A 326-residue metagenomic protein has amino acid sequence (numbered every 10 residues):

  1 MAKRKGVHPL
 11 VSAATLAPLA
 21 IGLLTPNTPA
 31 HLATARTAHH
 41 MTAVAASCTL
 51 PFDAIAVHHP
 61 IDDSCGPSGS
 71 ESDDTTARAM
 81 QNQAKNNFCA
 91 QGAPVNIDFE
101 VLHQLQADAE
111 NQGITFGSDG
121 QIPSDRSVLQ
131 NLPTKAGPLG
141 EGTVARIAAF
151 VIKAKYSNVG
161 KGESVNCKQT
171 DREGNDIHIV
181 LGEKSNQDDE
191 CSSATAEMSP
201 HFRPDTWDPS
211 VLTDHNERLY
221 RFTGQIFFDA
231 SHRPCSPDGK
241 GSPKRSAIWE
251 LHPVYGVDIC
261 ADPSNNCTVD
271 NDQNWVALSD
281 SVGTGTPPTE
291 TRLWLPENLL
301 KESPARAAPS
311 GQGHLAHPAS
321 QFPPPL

Functional and structural regions predicted by a protein language model:
M1-V7: N-terminal secretory signal peptides that target proteins for export/translocation
K3, H31-A35, P309-Q312: Coiled-coil-like amphipathic alpha-helices with heptad-repeat character
G6, G22, G311-G313: Residue-identity detector for glycine
A13-L23: Bacterial N-terminal signal peptides
L24-H39: Signal peptide processing junction and immediate N-terminal pro/mature segment of secreted/exported proteins
R36-P304, G313, H317: OB-fold and OB-like single-stranded nucleic-acid-recognition modules and their adjacent interaction interfaces
R306-L326: Zymogen propeptides/activation segments of proteases
